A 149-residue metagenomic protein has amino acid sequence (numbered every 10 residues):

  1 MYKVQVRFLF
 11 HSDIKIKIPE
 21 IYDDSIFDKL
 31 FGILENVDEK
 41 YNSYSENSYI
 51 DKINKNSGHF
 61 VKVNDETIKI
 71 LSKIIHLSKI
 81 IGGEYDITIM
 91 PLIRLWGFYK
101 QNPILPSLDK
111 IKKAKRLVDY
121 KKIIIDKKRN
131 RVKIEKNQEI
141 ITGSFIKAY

Functional and structural regions predicted by a protein language model:
M1-G143: A contiguous, well-ordered beta/alpha segment that forms the leading edge of an enzyme domain
K147: Short, conserved phosphate/pyrophosphate- and ester-handling motifs at nucleotide-, phospho-/glycolipid
